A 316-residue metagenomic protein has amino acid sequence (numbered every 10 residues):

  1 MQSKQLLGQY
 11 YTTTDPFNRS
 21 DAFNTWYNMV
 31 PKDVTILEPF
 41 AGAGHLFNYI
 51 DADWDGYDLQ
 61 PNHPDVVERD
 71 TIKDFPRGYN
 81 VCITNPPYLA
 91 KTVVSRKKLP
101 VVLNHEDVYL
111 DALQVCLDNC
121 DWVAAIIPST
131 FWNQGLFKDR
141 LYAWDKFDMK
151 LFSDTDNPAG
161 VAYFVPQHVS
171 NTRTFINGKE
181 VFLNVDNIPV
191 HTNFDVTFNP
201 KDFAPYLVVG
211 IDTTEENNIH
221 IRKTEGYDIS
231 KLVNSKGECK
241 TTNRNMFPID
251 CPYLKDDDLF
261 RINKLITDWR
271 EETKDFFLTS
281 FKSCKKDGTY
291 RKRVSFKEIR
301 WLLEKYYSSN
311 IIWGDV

Functional and structural regions predicted by a protein language model:
M1-E38, H45-Y49, P200-V316: S-adenosyl-L-methionine
T35-F40, D51-D58, V123-I127: Short, hydrophobic beta-strand segments that form beta-sheet elements in well-ordered domains
L46-N48, A90-V93, F131-L136, T155 (+1 more regions): Short catalytic/ligand-binding loop motif for oxyanion handling, primarily in non-cytosolic enzymes, centered on
A52-V81: Adenosine-cofactor binding site in Rossmann-like domains, unifying the SAM/SAH pocket of S-adenosylmethionine-dependent
C82-L89: Amphipathic alpha-helical repeat scaffolds
K91-V108: Mobile active-site "lid"/loop adjacent to the S-adenosyl-L-methionine
H105-F164: Conserved Class I SAM-dependent methyltransferase catalytic core
T155-D212: Flexible, glycine-/basic-rich loop-and-beta segments that form/coincide with the SAM-dependent methyltransferase
